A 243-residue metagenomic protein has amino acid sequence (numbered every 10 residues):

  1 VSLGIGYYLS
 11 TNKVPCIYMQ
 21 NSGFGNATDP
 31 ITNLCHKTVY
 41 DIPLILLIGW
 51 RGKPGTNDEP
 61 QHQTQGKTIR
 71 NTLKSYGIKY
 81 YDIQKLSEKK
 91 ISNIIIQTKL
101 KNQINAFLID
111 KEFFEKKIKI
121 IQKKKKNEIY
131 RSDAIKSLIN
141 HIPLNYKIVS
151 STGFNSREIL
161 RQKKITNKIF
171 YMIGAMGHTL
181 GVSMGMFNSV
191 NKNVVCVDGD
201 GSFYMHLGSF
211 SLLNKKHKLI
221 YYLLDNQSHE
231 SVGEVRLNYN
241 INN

Functional and structural regions predicted by a protein language model:
L3, P15-I17, S22-P30, N167-G181: Active-site cofactor/substrate anionic-group-binding motifs, chiefly glycine- and Lys/Arg-rich phosphate-binding loops
K13-I17, L44, K101-I109, Y146-I148 (+2 more regions): Generic beta-sheet signal
S22-A27, Q84-I91, N127-S132, G201-H206: Active-site glycine- and acidic-residue-rich loops that bind and position anionic ligands or nucleotide-like cofactors
L34-H36, Y40-G66, S92-N93, R161-N243: Thiamine diphosphate
P43, K74-Q122: Structural signature of the thiamine diphosphate
R51-G52, I109-E115, T152-S156, N226-S228: Glycine-rich beta-alpha junction loops
K119-T179: Active-site diphosphate/adenylate-binding microenvironment
